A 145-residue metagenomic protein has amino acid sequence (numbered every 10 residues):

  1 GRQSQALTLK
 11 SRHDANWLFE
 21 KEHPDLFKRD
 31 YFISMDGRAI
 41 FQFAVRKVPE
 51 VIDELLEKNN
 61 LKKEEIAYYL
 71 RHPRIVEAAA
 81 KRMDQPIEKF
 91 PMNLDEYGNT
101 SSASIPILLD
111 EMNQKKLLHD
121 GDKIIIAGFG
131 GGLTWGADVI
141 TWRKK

Functional and structural regions predicted by a protein language model:
G1-R46, E50-D53, F129, T141-K145: Condensing-enzyme catalytic core mediating Claisen C-C bond formation in acyl metabolism
D30-F32, N60-K62, P86-E88: A short alpha-helix capping/helix-coil boundary motif
R38, L56, D95: Short, flexible active-site loop motifs that bind/organize anionic cofactors or intermediates
V45, P49, A67-K145: Claisen-condensing/thiolase-fold acyl-transfer catalytic domains that form or cleave C-C bonds in fatty acid
E54-E57, E111-N113: A generic local structural motif
L56-I66: Short, intrinsically disordered, charge-balanced linker/junction segments flanking boundaries in proteins
